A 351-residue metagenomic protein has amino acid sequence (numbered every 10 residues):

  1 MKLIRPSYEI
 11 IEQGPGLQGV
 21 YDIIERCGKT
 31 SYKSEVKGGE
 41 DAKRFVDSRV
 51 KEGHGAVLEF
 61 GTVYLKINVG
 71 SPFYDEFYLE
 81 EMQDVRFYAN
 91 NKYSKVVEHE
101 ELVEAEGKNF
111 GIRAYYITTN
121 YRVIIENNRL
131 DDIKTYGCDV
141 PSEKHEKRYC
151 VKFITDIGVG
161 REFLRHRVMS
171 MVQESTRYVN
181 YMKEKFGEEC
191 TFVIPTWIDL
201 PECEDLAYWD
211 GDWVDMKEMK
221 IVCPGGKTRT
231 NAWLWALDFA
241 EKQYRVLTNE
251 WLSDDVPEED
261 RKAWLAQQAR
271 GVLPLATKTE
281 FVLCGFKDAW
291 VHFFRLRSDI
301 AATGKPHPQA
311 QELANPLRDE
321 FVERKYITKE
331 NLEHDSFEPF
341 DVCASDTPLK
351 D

Functional and structural regions predicted by a protein language model:
M1-D351: Family-specific signature for flavin-dependent thymidylate synthase
